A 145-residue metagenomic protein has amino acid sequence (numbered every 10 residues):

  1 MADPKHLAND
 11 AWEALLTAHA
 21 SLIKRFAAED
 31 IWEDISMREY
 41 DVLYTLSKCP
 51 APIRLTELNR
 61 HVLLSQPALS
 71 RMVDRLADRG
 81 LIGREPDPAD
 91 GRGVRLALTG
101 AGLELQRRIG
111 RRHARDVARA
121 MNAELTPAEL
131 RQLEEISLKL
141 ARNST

Functional and structural regions predicted by a protein language model:
M1-E33, R79, K139: N-terminal leader segment of winged-helix/HTH proteins
M1-H6, P127-T145: C-terminal regulatory/oligomerization modules of transcriptional regulators
A14, S21, D41-T45, E104: Pre-recognition alpha-helix immediately N-terminal to the DNA-recognition helix within helix-turn-helix or winged-helix
H19, V62, Q106, S137: Short amphipathic alpha-helical/adjacent loop interface patches that line ligand and macromolecule-binding sites
I23, D74-Q132: Charged, amphipathic alpha-helical coiled-coil/dimerization segments
K24-S65: N-terminal helix-turn-helix DNA-binding core of bacterial DNA-binding proteins
L55-T56, P67, D74, V94: Residues within helix-turn-helix
